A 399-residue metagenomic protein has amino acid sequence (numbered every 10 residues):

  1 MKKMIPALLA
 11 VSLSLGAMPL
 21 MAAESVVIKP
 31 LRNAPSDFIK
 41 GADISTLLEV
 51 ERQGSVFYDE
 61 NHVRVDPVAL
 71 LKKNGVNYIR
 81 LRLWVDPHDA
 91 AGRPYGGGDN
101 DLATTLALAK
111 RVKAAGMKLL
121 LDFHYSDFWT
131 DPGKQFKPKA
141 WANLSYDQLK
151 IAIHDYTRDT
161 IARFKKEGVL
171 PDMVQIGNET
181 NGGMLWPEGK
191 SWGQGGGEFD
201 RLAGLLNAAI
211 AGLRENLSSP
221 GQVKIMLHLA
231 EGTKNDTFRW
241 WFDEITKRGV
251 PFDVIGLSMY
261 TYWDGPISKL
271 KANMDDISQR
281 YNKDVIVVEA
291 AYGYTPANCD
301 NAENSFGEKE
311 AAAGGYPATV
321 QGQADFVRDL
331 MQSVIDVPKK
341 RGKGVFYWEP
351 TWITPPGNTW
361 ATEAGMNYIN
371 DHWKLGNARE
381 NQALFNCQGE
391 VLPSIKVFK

Functional and structural regions predicted by a protein language model:
L8-G16: Bacterial N-terminal signal peptides
A22-V76: N-terminal carbohydrate-binding accessory modules
V26, P30, A272, D276-Q279 (+3 more regions): Aromatic-rich peripheral "rim/lid" segments of glycoside hydrolase catalytic domains that contact and position glycan
A42, L71, D122, V174 (+4 more regions): Conserved, mostly hydrophobic/aromatic
I44-L47, W84-D86, H124-F128, I176-N181 (+4 more regions): Active-site beta-loop-alpha junctions enriched in small/polar residues
V50-E51, S55-H62, P87-A90, Y95-A103 (+5 more regions): Acidic-and-aromatic substrate-binding clefts and catalytic sites of carbohydrate-active enzymes
N61, V65-V68, D200, R214-I225 (+2 more regions): Glycoside hydrolase catalytic-domain groove-lining segments
L70-I225, A230: Substrate-binding cleft and catalytic face of glycoside hydrolase catalytic domains, especially the flexible beta-alpha
